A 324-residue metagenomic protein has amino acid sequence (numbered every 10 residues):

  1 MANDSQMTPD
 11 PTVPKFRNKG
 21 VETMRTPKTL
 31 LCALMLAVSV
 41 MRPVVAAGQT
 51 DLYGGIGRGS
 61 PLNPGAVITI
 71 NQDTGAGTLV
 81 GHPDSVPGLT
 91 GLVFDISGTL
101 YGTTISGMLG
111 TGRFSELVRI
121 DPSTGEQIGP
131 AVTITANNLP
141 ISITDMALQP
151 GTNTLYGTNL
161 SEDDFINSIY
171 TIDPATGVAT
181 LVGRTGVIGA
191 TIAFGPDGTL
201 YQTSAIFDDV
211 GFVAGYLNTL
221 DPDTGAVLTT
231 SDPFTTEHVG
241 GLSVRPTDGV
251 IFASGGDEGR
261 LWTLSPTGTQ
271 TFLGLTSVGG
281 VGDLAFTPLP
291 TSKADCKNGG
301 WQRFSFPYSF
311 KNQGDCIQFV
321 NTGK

Functional and structural regions predicted by a protein language model:
A46-G75: An edge-strand/N-cap motif at the start of beta-rich repeat modules
D51-G55, T99-G102, T154-G157, T199-Q202 (+1 more regions): Conserved beta-propeller blade signature
R58-L62, S106-T111, S161-F165, I206-G211 (+1 more regions): Short glycine/acidic-enriched loop and turn motifs that connect beta-strands
G65-I68, S115-V118, N167-Y170, G215-N218 (+1 more regions): A short loop-to-beta-strand structural motif that recurs across blades of beta-propeller domains
N71-T74, D121-G125, D173-T176, D221-T224 (+1 more regions): Short loop/turn segments that connect beta-strands within beta-propeller blades
T78-D84, Q127-T135, T180-T185, V227-F234 (+1 more regions): Beta-propeller fold detector
V86-D95, N138-L148, V187-F194, T236-V244 (+1 more regions): Repeated scaffold domains used in trafficking and secretory/extracellular systems, primarily beta-propellers
P290-K324: Soluble extracellular-acting proteins and domains
